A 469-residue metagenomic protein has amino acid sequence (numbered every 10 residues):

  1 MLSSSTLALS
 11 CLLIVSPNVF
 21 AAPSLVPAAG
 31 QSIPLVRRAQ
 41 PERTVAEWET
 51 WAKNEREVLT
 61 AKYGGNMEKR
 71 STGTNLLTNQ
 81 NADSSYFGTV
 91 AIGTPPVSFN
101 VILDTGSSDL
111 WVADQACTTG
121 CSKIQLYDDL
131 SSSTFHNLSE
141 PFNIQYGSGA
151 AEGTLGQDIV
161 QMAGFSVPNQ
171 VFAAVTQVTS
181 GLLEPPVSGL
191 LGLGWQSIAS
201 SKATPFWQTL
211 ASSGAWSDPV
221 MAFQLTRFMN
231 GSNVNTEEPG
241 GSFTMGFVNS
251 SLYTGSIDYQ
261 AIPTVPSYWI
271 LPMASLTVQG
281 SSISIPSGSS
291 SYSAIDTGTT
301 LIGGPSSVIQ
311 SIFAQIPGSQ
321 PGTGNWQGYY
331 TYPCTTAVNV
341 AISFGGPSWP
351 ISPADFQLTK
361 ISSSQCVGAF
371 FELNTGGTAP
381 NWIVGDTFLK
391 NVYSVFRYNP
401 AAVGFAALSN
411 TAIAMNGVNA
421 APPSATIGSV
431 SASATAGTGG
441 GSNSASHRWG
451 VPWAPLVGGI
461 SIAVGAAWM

Functional and structural regions predicted by a protein language model:
L2-F99, G417-G440: Disordered propeptide/prodomain
A22-N81, Q161, P168-G288, F370: Aspartyl protease catalytic domain
A22-W51, Q177, A341-M469: Aspartic protease catalytic domain
S71-N75, Q80-V178, L183: Signature of the N-terminal lobe/flap region of pepsin-like aspartyl proteases
V90-I92, F99-L103, L110-V112, L190 (+4 more regions): Short hydrophobic beta-strand that contains or immediately precedes a catalytic carboxylate
A116-S139, A211, A261-P263, Q310-N325: Cytochrome P450 catalytic domain signature, combining two hallmark sequence patches
S291-P333: Extracytoplasmic, non-cytosolic globular domains
N325-W349: Extended C-terminal subregions enriched in glycine
